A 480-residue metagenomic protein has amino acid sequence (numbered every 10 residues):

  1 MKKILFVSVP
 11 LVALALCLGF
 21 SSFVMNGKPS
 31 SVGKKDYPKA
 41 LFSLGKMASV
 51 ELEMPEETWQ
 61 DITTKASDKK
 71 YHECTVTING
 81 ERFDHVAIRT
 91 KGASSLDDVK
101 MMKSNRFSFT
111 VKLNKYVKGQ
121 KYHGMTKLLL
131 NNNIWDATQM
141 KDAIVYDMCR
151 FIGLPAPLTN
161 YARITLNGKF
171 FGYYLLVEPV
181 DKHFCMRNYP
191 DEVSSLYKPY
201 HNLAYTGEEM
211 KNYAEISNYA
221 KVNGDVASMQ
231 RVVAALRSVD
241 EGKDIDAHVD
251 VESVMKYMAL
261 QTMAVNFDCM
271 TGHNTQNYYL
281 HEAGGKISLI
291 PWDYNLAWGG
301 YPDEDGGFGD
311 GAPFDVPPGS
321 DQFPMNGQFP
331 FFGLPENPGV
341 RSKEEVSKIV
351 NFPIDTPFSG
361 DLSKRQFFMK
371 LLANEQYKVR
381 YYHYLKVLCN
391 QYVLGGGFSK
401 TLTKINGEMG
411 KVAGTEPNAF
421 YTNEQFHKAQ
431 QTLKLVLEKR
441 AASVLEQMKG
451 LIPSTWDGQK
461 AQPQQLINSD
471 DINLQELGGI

Functional and structural regions predicted by a protein language model:
K2-I480: Phosphate/dinucleotide-binding and metal-coordinating scaffold of catalytic cores in nucleotide-dependent enzymes
